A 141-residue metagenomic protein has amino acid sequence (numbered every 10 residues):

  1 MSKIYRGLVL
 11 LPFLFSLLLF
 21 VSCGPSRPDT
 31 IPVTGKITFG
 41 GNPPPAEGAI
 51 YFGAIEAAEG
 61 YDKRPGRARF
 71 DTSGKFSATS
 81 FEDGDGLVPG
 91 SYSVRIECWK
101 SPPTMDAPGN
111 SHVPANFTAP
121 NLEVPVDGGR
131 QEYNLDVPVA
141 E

Functional and structural regions predicted by a protein language model:
M1-V21: Sec-dependent bacterial lipoprotein signal peptides
C23-E141: Beta-strand-dominated extracellular/periplasmic modules and repeats in secreted or surface-exposed proteins
